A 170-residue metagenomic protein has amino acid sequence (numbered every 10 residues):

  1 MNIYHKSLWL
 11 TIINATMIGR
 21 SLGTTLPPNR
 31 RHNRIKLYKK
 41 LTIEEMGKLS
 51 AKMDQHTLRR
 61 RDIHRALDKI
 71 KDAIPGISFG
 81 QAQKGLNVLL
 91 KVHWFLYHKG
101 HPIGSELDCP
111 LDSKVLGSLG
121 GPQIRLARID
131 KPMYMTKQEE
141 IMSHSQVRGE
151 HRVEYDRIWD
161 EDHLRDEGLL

Functional and structural regions predicted by a protein language model:
M1-G19, G23, N29, H64 (+2 more regions): C-terminal accessory module of base-excision DNA glycosylases/AP lyases that mediates lesion recognition and DNA
N29-A73: A glycine-rich, hydrophobic loop/mini-helix early in the fold
